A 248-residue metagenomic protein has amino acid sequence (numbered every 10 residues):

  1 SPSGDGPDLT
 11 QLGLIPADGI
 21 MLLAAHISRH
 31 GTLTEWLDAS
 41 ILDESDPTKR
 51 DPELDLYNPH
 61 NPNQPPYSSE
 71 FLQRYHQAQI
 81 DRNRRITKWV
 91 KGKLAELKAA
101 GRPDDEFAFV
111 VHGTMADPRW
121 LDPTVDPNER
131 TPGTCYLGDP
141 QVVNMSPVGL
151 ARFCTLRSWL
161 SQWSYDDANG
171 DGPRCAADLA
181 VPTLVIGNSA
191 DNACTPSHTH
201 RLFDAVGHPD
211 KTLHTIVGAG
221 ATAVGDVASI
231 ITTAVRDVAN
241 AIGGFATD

Functional and structural regions predicted by a protein language model:
D5-D8, L156-C175: Active-site nucleophile elbow and catalytic-triad environment of alpha/beta-hydrolase enzymes
G6-Y136: Alpha/beta-hydrolase-fold enzymes
L12-I15, A176-A180, D204-H208: Short, conserved loop/helix-junction motifs that constitute active-site signature segments in enzyme catalytic cores
G31-T32, A168, N192-H198: Conserved alpha/beta-hydrolase "acid-adjacent" motif
L179, V185-G187, D191: Short beta-strand/loop motif that positions the catalytic acidic residue of the alpha/beta-hydrolase fold
D204-T222: Catalytic histidine neighborhood in serine/cysteine hydrolases with alpha/beta-hydrolase-type architecture
A219-T232: Catalytic histidine-centered segment of alpha/beta-hydrolase-like enzymes
T233-D248: C-terminal alpha-helix
